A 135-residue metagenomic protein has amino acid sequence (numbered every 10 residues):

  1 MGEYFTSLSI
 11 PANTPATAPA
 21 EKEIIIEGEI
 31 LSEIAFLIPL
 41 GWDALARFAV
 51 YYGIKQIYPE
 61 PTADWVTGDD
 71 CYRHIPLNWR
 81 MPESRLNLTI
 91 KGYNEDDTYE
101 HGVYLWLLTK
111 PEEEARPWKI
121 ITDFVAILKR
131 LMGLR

Functional and structural regions predicted by a protein language model:
M1-E29, A35-R135: Beta-strand-centric surfaces of beta-sandwich/beta-rich domains
